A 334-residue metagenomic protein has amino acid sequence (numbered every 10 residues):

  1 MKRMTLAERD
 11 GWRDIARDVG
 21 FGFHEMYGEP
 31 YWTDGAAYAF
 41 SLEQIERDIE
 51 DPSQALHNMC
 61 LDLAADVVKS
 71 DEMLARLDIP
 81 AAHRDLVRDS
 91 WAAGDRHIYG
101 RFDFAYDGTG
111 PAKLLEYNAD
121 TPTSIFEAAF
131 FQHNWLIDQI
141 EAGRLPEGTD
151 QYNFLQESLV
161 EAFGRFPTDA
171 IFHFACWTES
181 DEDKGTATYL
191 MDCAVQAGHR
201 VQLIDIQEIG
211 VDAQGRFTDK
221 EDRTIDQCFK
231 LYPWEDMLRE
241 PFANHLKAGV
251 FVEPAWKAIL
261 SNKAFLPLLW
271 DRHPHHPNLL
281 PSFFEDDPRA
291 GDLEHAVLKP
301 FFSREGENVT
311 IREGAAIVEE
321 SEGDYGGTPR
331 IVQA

Functional and structural regions predicted by a protein language model:
M1-A334: Preference for protein termini
